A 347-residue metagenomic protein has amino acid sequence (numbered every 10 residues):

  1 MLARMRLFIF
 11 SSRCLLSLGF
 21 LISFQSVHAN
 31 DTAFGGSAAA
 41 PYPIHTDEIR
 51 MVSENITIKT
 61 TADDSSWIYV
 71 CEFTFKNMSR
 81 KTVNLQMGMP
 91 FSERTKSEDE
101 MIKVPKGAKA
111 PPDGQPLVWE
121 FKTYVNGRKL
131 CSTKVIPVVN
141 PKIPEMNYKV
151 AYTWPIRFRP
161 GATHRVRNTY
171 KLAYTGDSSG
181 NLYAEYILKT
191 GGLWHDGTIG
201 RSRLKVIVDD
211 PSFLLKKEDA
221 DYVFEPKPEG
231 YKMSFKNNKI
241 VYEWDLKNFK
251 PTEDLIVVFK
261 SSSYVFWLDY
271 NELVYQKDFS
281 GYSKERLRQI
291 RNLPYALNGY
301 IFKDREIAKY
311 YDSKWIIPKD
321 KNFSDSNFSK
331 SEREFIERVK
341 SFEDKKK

Functional and structural regions predicted by a protein language model:
S12-S23: Bacterial N-terminal signal peptides
V27-S66: N-terminal, polar/Ser/Thr-rich
P43-H45, S97-Y148, K216-V241: Solvent-exposed beta-strand/loop surfaces of large extracellular or lumenal domains
I56-T61, E72-K76, T153-F158, K189-W194 (+2 more regions): Beta-strand-rich interaction surfaces with strong enrichment in secreted/lumenal proteins
F75-T82, F91-E93: Asparagine-centered strand-capping/turn motif at beta-strand->loop junctions
F91-K96, E100-K103, E145-Y222: Surface-exposed, acidic/Ser/Thr-rich flexible loop segments
E120-N181, N237-T252: A surface-exposed beta-strand-loop module
F279-I317: Amphipathic alpha-helical packing elements
